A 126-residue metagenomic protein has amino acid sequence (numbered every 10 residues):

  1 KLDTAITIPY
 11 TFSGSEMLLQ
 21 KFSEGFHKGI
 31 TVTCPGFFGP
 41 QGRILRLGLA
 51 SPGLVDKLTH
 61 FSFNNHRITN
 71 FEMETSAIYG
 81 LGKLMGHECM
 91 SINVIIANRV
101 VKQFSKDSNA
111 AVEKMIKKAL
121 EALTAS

Functional and structural regions predicted by a protein language model:
K1-S126: Glycine-rich phosphate- or other oxyanion-binding loops that anchor nucleotides, phosphorylated ligands
